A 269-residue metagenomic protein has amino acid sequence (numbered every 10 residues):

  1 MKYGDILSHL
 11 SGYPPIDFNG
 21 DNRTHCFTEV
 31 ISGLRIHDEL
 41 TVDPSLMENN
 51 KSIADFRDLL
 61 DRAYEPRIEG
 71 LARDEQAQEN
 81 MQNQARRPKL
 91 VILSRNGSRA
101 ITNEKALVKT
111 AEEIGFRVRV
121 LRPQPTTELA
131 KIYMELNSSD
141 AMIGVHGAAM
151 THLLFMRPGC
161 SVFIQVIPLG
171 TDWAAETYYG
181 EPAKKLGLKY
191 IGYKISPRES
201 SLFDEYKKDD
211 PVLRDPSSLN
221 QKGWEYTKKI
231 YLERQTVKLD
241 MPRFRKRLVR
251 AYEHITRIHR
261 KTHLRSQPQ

Functional and structural regions predicted by a protein language model:
M1-Q269: The feature primarily captures lumenal catalytic ectodomains of type II secretory-pathway glycosyltransferases
